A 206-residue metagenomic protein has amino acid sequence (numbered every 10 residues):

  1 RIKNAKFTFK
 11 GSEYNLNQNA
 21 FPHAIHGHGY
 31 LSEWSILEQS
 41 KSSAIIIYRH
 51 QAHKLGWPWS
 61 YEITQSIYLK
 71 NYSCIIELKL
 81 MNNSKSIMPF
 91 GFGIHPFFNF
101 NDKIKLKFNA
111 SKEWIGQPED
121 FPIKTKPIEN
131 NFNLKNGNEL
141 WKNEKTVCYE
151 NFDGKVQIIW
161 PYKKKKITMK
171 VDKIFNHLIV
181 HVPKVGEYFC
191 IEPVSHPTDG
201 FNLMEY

Functional and structural regions predicted by a protein language model:
R1-E13: Acidic-aromatic substrate-binding/catalytic surfaces of carbohydrate-active enzymes
T8, N15, I159-P161: A general beta-strand register signal
N19-N71: Extended, loop-rich substrate-binding clefts of extracytoplasmic carbohydrate-active enzymes
H50-F90, I94-F98: Acidic, contiguous internal or C-terminal segments within carbohydrate-active enzymes that form a structured patch used
H50-L55, A110-K126, E192-Y206: Surface-exposed, gly/pro-biased binding rims or lids
I87-P89, F97-D172: Active-site/ligand-binding surface loops and adjacent short beta/alpha elements that line catalytic pockets across
K165-Y206: Active-site pocket scaffolds in enzymes
